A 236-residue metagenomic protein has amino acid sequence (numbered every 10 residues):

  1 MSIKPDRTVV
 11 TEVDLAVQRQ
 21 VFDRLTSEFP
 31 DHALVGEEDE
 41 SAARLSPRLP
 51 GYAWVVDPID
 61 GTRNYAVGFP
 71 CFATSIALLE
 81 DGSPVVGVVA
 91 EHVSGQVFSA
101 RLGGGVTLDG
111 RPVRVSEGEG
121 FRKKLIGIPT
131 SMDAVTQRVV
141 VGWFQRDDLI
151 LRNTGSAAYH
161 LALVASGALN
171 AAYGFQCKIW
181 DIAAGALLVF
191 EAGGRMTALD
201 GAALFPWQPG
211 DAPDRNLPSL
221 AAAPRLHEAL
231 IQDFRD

Functional and structural regions predicted by a protein language model:
M1-I59, Q232-R235: N-terminal subdomain of lithium-sensitive/metallo-dependent phosphomonoesterases centered on the IMPase/IPPase/PAP
D14, L25, T62, E91 (+4 more regions): Residue-level signal for inorganic ion chemistry
D31-A33, I150, N170, R195: Residue-level detector of anion-binding/catalytic polar loops
P47-G104, R122: DPxDG-like acidic metal-binding loop motif
D81, D109-G110: Short strand-turn-strand beta-turns centered on an Asx-Gly dipeptide
S116-T136, V141-G155: Short loop->beta-strand "edge-of-pocket" segments that line small-molecule binding or catalytic clefts across diverse
V135, G142, A162-D236: Oxyanion/phosphate-interacting regions
